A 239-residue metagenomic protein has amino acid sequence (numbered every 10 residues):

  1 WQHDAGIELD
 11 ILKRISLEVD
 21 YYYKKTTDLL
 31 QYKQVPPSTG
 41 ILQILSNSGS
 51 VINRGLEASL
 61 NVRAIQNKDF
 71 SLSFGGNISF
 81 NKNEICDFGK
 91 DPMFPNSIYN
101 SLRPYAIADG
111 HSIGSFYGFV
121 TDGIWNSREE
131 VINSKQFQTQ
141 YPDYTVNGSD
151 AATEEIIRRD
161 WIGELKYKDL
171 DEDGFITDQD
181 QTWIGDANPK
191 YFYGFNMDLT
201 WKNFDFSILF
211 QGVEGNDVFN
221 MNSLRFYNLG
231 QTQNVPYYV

Functional and structural regions predicted by a protein language model:
W1-I7, R54-L60, F74, Y191-M197: Hydrophobic, lipid-facing positions within transmembrane beta-strands of outer-membrane proteins
E8-R14, V51, N61-I65, S79 (+1 more regions): Structural signature of outer-membrane beta-barrel channels/translocons
K13-L17, L56, N67-K68, N203-I208: Repeated loop/turn-to-beta-strand initiation elements of outer-membrane beta-barrel proteins
E18-Q66, V120, E155-I156, L165-Y167 (+1 more regions): Outer membrane beta-barrel strand-and-loop segments of large Gram-negative receptors, especially TonB-dependent
Y21-T27, V62-A64, I78-E84, W201-N203 (+1 more regions): Transmembrane beta-strands of outer-membrane beta-barrel pores
L30-V35, C86-D91, F219-R225: Outer-membrane beta-barrel translocator domains and adjoining extracellular loop/strand segments of Gram-negative
S46, R63-G185, Y227-N228, N234-Y238: Conserved small-residue
S73, D186-E214: Conserved C-terminal beta-signal and adjacent last beta-strands/turns of outer-membrane beta-barrel proteins
